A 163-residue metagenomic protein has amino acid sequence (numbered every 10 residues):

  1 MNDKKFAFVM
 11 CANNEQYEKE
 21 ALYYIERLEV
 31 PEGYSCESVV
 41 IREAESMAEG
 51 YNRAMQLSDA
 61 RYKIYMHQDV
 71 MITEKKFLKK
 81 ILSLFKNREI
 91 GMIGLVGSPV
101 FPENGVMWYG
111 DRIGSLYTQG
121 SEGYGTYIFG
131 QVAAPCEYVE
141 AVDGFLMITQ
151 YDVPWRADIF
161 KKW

Functional and structural regions predicted by a protein language model:
M1-R27: N-proximal low-complexity "stem/linker" segments adjacent to membrane-targeting elements
Y34-S46: A short beta-strand-loop structural module common to alpha/beta enzyme folds
A44, M71, K75-G114: Conserved donor NDP-sugar-binding/catalytic core segment of glycosyltransferases
A44-S58: Glycine-rich, basic loop-to-helix element that forms the pyrophosphate-binding segment of sugar-nucleotide handling
K63: Short aromatic/hydrophobic "clamp" motif used to bind/position activated sugar donors
M66-Q68: Catalytic metal- and UDP-sugar-binding loop of GT-A-like glycosyltransferases, i.e., residues flanking the conserved
G125-T149: A recurrent flexible, glycine/aromatic-enriched loop bordering the glycosyltransferase active site that acts as
E140-A141, D152-W163: Donor nucleotide-sugar recognition loop
